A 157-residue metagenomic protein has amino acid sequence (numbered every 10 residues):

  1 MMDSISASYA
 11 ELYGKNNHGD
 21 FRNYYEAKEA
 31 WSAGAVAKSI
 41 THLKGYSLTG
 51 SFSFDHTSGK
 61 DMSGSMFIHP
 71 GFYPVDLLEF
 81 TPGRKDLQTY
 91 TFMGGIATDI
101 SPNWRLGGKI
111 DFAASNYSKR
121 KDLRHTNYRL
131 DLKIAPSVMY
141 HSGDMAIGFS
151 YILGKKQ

Functional and structural regions predicted by a protein language model:
S4, Y9-S32, H69-P74: Surface-exposed strand-loop-strand hairpins of Gram-negative outer-membrane beta-barrel proteins
I5-A7, A97-R120, D131-L132: Surface-exposed extracellular loop regions of Gram-negative outer-membrane beta-barrel proteins
S8-N16, G50-H56, G108-A114, F149-K155: Transmembrane beta-barrel strands of outer-membrane/channel proteins
D20-Y25, D76-P82, S118-R124: Extracellular loop and loop/strand-boundary signature of outer-membrane beta-barrel proteins
E29-A35, D86-F92, L123-I134: Residues that define the transmembrane beta-barrel architecture of outer-membrane proteins
A35-T41, F92-T98, I134-Y140, F149: Residues on the lipid-exposed face of transmembrane beta-strands in outer-membrane beta-barrel proteins
L43-Y46, S101-N103, H141-G143: Outer-membrane beta-barrel channels and translocator barrels
G64-D76, I152-Q157: Short, flexible helix-coil linker/hinge segments at the edges of structured domains or between repeats
